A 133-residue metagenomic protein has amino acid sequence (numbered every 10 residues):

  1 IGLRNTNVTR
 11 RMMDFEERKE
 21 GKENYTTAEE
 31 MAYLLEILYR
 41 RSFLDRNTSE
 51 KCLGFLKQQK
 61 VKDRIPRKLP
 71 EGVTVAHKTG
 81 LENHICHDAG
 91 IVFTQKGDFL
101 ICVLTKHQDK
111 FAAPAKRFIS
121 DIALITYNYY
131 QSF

Functional and structural regions predicted by a protein language model:
I1-R40: Mid-domain, small-residue-enriched loop/turn segments at the edges of structured enzyme/sensor domains
L3, T26, P70-G72, C86 (+1 more regions): Extracytoplasmic
T9-M12, R67-E71: Short coil/turn segments at secondary-structure boundaries
A32-D63, T74, T79-F133: Structured C-terminal helix/loop/strand segments within mature extracytoplasmic catalytic/sensor domains
